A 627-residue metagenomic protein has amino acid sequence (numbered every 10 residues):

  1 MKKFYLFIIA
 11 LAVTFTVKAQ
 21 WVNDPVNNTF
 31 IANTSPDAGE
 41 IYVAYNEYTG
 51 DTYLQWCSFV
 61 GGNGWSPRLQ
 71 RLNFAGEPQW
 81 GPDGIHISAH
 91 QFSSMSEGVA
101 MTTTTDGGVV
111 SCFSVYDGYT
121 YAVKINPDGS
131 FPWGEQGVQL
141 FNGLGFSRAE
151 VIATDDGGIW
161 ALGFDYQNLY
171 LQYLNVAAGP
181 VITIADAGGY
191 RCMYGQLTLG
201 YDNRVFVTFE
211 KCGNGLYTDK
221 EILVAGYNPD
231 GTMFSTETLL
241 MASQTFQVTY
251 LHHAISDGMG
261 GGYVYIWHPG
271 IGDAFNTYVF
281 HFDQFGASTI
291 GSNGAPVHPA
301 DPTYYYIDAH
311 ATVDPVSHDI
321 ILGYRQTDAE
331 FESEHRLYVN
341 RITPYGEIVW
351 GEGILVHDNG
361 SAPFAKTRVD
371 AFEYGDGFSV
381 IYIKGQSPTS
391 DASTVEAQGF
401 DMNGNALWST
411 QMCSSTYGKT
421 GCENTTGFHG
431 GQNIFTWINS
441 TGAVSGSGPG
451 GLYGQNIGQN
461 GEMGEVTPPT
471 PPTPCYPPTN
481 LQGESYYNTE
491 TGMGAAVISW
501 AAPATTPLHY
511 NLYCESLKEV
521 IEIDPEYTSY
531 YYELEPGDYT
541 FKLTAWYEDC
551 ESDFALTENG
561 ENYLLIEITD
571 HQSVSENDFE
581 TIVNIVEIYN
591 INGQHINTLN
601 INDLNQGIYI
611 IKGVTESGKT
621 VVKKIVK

Functional and structural regions predicted by a protein language model:
M1-V22, Q594, I608, V622: Bacterial Sec-dependent N-terminal signal peptides
Q20-P468: Extracellular, repeat-based ectodomains that mediate carbohydrate processing or recognition
N439, A545-D549, T615-S617: Surface-exposed loop/turn motifs at beta-strand-loop junctions within extracellular Ig-like and Fibronectin type III
P469-T505, C550-D570: Pro/Thr/Ser/Gly-rich low-complexity, intrinsically disordered linker/stalk tracts
P478, W500, L512, Y532 (+2 more regions): An aromatic-rich alpha-helical recognition segment common to small helix-rich domains
Y510-E519, E535-D538, D570-K627: C-terminal outer-membrane/trafficking sorting elements
V520-E526: Short beta-strand segments within Ig-like beta-sandwich modules, predominantly Fibronectin type-III
Y532-S552: Beta-strand-rich modules
